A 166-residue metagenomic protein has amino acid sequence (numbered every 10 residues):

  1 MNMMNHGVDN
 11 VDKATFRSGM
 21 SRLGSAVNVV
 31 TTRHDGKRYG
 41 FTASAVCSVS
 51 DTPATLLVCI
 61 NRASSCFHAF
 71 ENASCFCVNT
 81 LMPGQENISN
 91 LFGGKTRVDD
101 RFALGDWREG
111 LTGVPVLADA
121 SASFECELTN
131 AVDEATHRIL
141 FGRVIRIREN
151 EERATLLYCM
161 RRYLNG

Functional and structural regions predicted by a protein language model:
M1-G166: Basic, polyanion-binding surface patches
